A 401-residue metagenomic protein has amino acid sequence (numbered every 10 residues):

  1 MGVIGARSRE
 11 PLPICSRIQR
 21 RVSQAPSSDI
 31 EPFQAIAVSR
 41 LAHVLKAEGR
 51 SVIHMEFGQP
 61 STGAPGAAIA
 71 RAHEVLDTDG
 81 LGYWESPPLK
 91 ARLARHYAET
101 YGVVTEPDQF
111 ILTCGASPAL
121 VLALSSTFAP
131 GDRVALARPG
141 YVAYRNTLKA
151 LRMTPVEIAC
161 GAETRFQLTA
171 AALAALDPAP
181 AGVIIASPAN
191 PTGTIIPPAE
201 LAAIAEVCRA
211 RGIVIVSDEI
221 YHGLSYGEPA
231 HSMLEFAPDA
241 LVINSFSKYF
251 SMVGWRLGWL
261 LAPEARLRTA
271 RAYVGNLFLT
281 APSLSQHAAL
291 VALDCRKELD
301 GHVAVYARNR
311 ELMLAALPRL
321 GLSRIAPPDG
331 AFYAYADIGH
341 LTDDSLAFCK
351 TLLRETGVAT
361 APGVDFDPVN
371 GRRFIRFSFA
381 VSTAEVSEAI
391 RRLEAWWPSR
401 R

Functional and structural regions predicted by a protein language model:
I14, T351-T360, F366-R401: PLP-dependent enzyme catalytic core of the Aspartate aminotransferase-like
R17-G115, L122, A292-L293, L312 (+1 more regions): N-terminal small-domain helix-loop-helix segment of the aminotransferase-like
L45-E48, L151, A210-R211, T356 (+1 more regions): Helix C-cap/helix->beta junction micro-motif
S126-L148: Conserved PLP-anchoring active-site segment centered on the Schiff-base-forming lysine
G161-E228: Active-site phosphate-binding strand-loop segment of PLP-dependent enzymes
F236-T269, L284, R373: Active-site PLP attachment segment
A270-L277, A292-A315: Structural signature of PLP-dependent enzymes
L290, Y306-L317, I325-I338: Conserved glycine-rich beta-strand-loop-beta hairpin in the small C-terminal domain of fold type I
